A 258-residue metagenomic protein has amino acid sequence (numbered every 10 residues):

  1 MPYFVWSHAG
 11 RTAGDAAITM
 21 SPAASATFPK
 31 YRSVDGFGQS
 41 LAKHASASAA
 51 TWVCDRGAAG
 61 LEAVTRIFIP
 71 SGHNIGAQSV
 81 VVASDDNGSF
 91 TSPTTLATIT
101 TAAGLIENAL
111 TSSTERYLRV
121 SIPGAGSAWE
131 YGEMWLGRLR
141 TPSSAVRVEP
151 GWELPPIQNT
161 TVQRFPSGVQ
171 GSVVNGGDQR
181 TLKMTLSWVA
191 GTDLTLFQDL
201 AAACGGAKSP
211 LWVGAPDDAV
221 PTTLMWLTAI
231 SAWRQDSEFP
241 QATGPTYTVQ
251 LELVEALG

Functional and structural regions predicted by a protein language model:
M1-T51, G57-A63, F68-S79, N87-G88 (+2 more regions): Extracellular/virion structural assembly segments
